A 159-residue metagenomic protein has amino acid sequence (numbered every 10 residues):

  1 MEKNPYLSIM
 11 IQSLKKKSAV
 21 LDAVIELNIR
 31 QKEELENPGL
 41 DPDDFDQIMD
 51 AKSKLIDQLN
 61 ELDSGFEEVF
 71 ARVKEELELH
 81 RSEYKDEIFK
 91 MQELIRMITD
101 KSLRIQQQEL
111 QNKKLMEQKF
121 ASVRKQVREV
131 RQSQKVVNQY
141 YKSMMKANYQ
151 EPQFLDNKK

Functional and structural regions predicted by a protein language model:
M1-Q58: Long, hydrophobic N-terminal alpha-helical segment
E34, E76-E78, F154: Acidic/proline-rich low-complexity IDRs
K54-V69, M97-Q108: Amphipathic alpha-helical coiled-coil segments
G65-K90: Carboxylate-rich helix-loop segments that flank metal/cofactor sites and access channels in metalloenzymes
Y84, I88-K159: Short terminal interaction segments
